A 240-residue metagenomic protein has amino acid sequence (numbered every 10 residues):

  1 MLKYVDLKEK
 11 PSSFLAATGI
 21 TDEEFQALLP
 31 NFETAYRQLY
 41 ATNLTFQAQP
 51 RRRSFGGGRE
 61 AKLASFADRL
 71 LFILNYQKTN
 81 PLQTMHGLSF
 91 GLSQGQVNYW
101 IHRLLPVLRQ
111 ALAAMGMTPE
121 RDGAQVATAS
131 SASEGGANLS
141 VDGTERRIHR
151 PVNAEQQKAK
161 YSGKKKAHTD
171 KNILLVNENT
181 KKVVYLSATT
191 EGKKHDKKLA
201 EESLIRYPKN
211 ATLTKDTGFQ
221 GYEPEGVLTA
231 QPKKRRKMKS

Functional and structural regions predicted by a protein language model:
M1-A61: Charged, often Cys/His-bearing segments associated with DNA-binding zinc-finger transcription factors
A17, A61, L74-N75, F90-S93: Short secondary-structure transition/capping motifs
P30, T34-A41, K78-L82, P106 (+1 more regions): Short helix-loop boundary/capping segments at the starts of domains
R59-A67, S162: Structural motif
S65-T79: Short, amphipathic alpha-helical "recognition" segments used to contact nucleic acids or chromatin
N80-S240: Short, well-ordered secondary-structure "scaffold" segments embedded in the functional core of diverse domains
